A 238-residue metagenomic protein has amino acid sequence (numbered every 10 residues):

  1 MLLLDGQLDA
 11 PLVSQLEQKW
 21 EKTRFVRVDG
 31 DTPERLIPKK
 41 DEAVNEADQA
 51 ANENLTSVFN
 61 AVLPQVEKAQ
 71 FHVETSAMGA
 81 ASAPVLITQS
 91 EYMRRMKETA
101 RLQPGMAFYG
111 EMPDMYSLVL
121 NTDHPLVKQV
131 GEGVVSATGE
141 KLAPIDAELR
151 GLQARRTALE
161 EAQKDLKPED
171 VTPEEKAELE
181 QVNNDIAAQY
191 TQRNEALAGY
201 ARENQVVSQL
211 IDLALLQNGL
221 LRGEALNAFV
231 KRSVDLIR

Functional and structural regions predicted by a protein language model:
M1-R238: Long, intrinsically disordered, charge-dense linkers/tails
